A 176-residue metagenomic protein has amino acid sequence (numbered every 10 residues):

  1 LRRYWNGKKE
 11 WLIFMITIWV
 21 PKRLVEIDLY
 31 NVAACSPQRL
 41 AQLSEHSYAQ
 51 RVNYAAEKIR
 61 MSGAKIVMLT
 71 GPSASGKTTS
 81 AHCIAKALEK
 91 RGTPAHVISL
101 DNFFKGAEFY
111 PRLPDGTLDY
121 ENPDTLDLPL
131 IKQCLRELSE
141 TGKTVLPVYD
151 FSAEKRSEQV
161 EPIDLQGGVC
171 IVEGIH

Functional and structural regions predicted by a protein language model:
F14-N53: Charged, amphipathic alpha-helical linker segments immediately N-terminal to NTP-binding catalytic cores
G63, L130-H176: Glycine-rich phosphate-binding loop used to anchor ATP phosphates in small-molecule kinases, encompassing both
V67-L69: Hydrophobic anchor at the beta1->P-loop junction of P-loop NTPases
A74: Walker A (P-loop) phosphate-binding loop of P-loop NTPases
K77: Conserved lysine of the Walker
S80, I84: Hydrophobic positions on the alpha1 helix immediately C-terminal to the Walker A/P-loop
K90-E108: Short beta-strand-centered segment that lines the nucleotide-binding/catalytic pocket of NTP-utilizing
H96-I98, F109-S152: Conserved nucleotide-sensing/catalytic segment adjacent to the nucleotide-binding pocket in NTP-handling enzymes
